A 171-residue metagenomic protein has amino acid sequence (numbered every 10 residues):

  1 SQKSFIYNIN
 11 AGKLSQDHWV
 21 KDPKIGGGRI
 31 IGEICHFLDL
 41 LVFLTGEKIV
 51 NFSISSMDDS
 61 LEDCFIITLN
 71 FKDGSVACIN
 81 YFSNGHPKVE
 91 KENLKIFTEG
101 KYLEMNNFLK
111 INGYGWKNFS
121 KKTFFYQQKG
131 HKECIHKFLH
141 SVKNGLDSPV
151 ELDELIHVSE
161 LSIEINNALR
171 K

Functional and structural regions predicted by a protein language model:
S1-S55: Predominantly a Rossmann-like dinucleotide-binding segment in NAD(P)-dependent oxidoreductases
N8-N10, F108, Y126-H131: Short coil/turn segments
L14-H18, S60-I66, E160-L161: Short, solvent-exposed polar/charged micro-motifs at secondary-structure junctions
Q16-H18, V89-E92, W116: Short, well-ordered secondary-structure micro-motifs
I25-G32, S120-K129: A short glycine-threonine-serine/GTX helix/turn-capping micro-motif
G32, L38-K110, K132-L146: Contiguous beta-strand/loop segments that form the cofactor/metal-binding neighborhood of enzyme cores
K72, K137-K171: C-terminal helix-rich "cap/oligomerization" subdomain common to oxidoreductases
N112-T123, G130-K137: Interdomain hinge/lid region at the active-site interface of Rossmann-like NAD(P)-dependent oxidoreductases
